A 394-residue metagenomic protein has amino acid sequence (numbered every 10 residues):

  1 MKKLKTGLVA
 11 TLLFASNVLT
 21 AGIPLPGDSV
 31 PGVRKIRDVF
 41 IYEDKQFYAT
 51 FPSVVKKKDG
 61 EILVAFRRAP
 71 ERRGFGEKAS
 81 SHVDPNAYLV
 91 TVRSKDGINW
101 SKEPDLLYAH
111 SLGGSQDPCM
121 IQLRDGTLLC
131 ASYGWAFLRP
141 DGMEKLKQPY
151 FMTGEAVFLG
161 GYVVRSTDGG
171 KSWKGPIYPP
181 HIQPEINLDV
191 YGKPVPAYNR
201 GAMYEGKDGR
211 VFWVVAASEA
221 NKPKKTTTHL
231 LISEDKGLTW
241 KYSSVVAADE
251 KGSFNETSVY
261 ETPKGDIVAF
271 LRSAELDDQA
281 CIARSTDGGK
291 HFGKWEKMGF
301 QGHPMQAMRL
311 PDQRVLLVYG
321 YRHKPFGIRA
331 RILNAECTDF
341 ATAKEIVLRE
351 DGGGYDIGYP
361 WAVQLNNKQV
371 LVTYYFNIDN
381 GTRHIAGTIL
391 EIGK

Functional and structural regions predicted by a protein language model:
M1-T11: Bacterial N-terminal signal peptides that target proteins for export
T11-T20: Hydrophobic h-region of N-terminal signal peptides that target proteins for export in Gram-negative bacteria
G22-K394: Asp-box/BNR beta-propeller blade signature and adjacent active/binding-site loops in extracellular glycan-interacting
